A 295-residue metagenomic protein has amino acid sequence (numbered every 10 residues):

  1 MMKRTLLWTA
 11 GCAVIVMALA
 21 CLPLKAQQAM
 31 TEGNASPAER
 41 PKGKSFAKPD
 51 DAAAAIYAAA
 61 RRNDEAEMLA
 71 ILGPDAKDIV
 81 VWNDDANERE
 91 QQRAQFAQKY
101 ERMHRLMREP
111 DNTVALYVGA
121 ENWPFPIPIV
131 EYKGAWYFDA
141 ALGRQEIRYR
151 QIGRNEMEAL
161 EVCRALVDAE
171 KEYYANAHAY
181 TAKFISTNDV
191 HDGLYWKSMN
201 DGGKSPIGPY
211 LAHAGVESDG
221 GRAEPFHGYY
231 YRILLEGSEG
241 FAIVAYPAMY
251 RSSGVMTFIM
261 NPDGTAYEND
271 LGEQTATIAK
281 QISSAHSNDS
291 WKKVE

Functional and structural regions predicted by a protein language model:
M1-C12: Bacterial N-terminal signal peptides that target proteins for export
A10-A20: Bacterial N-terminal signal peptides
L22-A26: Sec/Tat signal peptide C-region and signal peptidase I cleavage site
Q27-R62, L142-D168, E172: Short, low-complexity N-terminal intrinsically disordered segments enriched in polar/charged residues
D64-A76, K183-I185: Short, well-ordered alpha-helical segments enriched in acidic and aromatic residues
K77-F125, E217-G240: Surface-exposed, charged secondary-structure patches
V114-M157, R164, T265-L271, T275: Short beta-strand edge/turn micro-motifs at domain boundaries
A175-M249, S253-M256, M260, D270: Extracellular/periplasmic head regions of type IV pilus-like filament subunits
